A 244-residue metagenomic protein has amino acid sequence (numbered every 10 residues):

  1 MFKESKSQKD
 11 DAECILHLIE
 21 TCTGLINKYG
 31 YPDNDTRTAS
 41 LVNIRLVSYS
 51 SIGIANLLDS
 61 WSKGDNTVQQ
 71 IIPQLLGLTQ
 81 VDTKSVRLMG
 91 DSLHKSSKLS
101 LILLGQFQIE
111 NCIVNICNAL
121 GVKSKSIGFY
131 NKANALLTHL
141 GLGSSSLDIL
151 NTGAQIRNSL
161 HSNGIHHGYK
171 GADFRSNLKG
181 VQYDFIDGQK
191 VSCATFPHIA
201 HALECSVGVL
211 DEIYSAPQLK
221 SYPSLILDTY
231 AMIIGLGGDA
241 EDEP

Functional and structural regions predicted by a protein language model:
M1-L103, S144-Q155, G171-P244: Extended intrinsically disordered or low-complexity regions, especially N/C-terminal cytosolic tails and loops, rather
L76-G77, K98-N131: Short, contiguous, well-structured surface segments enriched in hydrophobic/aromatic residues
I113-G121, N158-Y169: Charged/polar positions within long, soluble alpha-helices
A119-V122, H139, V209-E212, A216: A structural signal for alpha-helix termini and helix-coil/disorder junctions
V122-L140, G168-I186: Short, charged amphipathic alpha-helical segments flanked by flexible coils
A133-N163: A contiguous pocket-lining binding segment that forms or flanks enzyme active sites
